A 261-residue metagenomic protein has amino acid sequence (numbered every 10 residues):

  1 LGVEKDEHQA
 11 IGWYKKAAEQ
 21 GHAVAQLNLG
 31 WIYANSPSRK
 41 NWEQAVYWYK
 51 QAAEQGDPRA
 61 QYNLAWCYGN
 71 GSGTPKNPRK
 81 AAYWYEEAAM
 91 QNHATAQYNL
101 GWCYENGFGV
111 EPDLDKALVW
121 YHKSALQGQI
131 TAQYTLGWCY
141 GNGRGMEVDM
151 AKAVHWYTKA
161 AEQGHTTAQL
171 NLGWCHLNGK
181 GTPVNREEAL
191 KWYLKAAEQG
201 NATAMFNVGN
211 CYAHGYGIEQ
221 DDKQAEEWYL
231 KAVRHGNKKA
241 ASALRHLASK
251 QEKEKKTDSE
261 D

Functional and structural regions predicted by a protein language model:
L1, D6, E19-H22, N35-S36 (+18 more regions): Short helix-capping/linker turns of helical repeat alpha-solenoids
V3, N28-N35, N63-N70, T74 (+6 more regions): Hydrophobic face of amphipathic alpha-helices that form TPR/SEL1-like repeat modules and related alpha-solenoid
R234-D261: Terminal, low-structured helical/coil segments at or just beyond the last alpha-helical repeat
